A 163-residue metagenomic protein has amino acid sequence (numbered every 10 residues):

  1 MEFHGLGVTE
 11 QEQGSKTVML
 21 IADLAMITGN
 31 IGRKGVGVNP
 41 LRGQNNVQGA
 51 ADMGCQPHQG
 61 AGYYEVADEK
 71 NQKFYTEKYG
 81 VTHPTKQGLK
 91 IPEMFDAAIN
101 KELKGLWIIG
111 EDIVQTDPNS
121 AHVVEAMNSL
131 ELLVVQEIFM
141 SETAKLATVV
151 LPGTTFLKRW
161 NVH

Functional and structural regions predicted by a protein language model:
M1-D23, I27-R33, L41-H163: Non-catalytic alpha/beta scaffold blocks inside enzyme catalytic domains
